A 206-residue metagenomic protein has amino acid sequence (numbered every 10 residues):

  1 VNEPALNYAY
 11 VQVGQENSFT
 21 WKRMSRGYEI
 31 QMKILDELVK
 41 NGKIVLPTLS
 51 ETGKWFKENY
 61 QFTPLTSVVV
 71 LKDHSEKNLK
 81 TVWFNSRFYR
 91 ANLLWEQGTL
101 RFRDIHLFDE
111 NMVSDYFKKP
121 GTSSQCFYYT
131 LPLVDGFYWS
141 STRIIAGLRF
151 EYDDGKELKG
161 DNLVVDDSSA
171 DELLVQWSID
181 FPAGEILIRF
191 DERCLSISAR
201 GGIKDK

Functional and structural regions predicted by a protein language model:
V1-T52: Catalytic grooves of carbohydrate-active enzymes
Q15-T20, A91, G98-T99: Short, solvent-exposed loop/turn segments at secondary-structure junctions
I44, F62-P64, L71, K80-W83 (+2 more regions): C-terminal regulatory/interaction regions
F56-W95: Surface beta-strand/loop "capping" patches
K72-S75, V82, K156-A170, I186-F190: Short, exposed beta-strand/loop patches in secreted or surface proteins that constitute
K80-V82, F88-Y89, G98, D171-L173 (+1 more regions): Beta-strand-connecting loop/turn residues
L93-L174, S178-D180: Acidic-aromatic substrate-binding/catalytic surfaces of carbohydrate-active enzymes
L173-K206: Acidic, contiguous internal or C-terminal segments within carbohydrate-active enzymes that form a structured patch used
